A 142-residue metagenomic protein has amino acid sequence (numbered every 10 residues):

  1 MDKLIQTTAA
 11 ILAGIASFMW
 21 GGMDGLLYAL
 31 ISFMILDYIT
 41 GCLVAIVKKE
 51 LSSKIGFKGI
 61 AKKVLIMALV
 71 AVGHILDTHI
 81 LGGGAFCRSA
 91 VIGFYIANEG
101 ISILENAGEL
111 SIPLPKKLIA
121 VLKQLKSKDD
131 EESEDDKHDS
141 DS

Functional and structural regions predicted by a protein language model:
M1-M19: Short, strongly hydrophobic alpha-helical membrane anchors
D2-L4, A97-S142: Membrane-proximal cytosolic segments adjacent to transmembrane helices
S17, L30-G41, I66-H74, F94-S102: Alpha-helical transmembrane segments of multi-pass membrane proteins
W20-L26: Transmembrane helix interruption/hinge and helix-loop junction motifs
I46-I55, N106-L114: A cytosolic-side transmembrane-helix exit/cap motif
K48-L69: Juxtamembrane helix-capping/reentrant segments at transmembrane boundaries
L69-T78, D130-S133: Hydrophobic alpha-helical transmembrane segments in multi-pass integral membrane proteins
H79-E109: Hydrophobic alpha-helical transmembrane segments and immediately flanking/interface helices in integral membrane
